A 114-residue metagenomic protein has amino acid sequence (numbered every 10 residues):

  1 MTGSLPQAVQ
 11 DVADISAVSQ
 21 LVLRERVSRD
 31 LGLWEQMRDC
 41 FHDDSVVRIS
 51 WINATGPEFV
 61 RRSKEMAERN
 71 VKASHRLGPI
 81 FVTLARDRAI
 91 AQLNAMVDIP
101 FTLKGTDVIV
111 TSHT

Functional and structural regions predicted by a protein language model:
M1-L31, D39, D43: Short, low-complexity N-terminal intrinsically disordered segments enriched in polar/charged residues
W34-T102, T106: A solvent-exposed, acidic/Ser-Thr-rich amphipathic alpha-helical stretch
V108-T111: Outer-membrane beta-barrel transmembrane domain signature
